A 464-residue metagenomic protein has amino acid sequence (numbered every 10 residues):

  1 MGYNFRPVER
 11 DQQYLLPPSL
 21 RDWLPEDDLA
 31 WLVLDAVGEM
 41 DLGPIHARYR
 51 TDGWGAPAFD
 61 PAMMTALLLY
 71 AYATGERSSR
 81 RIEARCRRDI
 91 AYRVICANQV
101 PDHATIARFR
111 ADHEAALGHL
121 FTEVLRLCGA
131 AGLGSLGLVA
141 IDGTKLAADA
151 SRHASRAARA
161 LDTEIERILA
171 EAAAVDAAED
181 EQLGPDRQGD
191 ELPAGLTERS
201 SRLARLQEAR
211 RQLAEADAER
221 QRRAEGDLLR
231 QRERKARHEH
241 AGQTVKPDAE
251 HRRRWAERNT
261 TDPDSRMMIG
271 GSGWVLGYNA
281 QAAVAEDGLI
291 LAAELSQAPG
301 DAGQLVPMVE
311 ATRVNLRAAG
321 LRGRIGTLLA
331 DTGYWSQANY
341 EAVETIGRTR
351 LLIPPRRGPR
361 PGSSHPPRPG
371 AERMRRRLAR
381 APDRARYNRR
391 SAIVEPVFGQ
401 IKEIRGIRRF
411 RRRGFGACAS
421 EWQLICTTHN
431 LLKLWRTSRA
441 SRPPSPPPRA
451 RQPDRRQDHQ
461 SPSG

Functional and structural regions predicted by a protein language model:
M1-S19: Short, flexible loop/hinge motifs at secondary-structure junctions
P7, L68, E76-R88, N98-G464: Anion-binding and metal-coordination hotspots
P7, W23-D27: N- or domain-start disorder-to-order transition segments that initiate the globular core
Y14, M64-T65, T122: A generic alpha-helix surface/boundary motif
S19-L24, R384: Short, charged, low-complexity loops and linkers
E26-L69, T74: Basic, short loop/linker segments at the boundary and entry of helix-turn-helix/winged-helix-like folds
D41, Y49, G53-W54, D60-P61 (+2 more regions): Helical catalytic core of nucleic-acid polymerases
